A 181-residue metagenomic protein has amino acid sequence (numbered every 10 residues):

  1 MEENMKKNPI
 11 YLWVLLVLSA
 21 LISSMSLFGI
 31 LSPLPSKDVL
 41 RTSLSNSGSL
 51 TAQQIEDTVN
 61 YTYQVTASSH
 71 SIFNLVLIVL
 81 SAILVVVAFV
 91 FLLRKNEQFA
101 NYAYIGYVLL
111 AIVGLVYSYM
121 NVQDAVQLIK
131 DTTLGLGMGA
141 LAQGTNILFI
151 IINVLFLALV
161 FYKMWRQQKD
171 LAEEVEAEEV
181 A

Functional and structural regions predicted by a protein language model:
M1-T42, L159-D170, A181: Cytosolic juxtamembrane helix and N-cap/initiation of the first transmembrane helix
E2-L16, Q64-L75, R94-Y104, L136-N146: Membrane-water interface of alpha-helical transmembrane segments
V17, V76-V79, I105, L109-I112 (+1 more regions): Hydrophobic residues within alpha-helical transmembrane segments of multi-pass solute transporters/permease subunits
S24, V79-L84, I151-L155: Selective detector of the "anchor" transmembrane alpha-helix that sits immediately C-terminal
K37-S71, S118-I147: Interfacial non-cytosolic loop connecting adjacent transmembrane helices
F73-F89: Hydrophobic alpha-helical transmembrane segments
L84-S118: Loop-to-transmembrane helix junctions at the membrane interface
I112-A181: Alpha-helical transmembrane segments of multi-pass integral membrane proteins, characterized by long hydrophobic
